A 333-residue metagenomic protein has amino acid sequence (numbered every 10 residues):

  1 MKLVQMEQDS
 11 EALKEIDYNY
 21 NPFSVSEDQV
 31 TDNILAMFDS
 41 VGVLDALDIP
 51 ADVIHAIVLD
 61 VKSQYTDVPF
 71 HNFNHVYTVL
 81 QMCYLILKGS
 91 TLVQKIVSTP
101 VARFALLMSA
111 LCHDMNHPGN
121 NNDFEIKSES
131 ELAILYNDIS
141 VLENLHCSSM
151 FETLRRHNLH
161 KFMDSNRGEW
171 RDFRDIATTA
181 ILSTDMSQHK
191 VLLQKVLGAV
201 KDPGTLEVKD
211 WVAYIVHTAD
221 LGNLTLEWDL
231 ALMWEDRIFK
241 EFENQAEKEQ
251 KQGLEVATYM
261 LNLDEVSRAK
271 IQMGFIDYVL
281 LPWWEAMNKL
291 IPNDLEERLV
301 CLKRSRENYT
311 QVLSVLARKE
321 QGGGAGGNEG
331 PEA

Functional and structural regions predicted by a protein language model:
M1-V43, F70-H71, I86-P100, M108-A333: Divalent metal-dependent phosphate-bond-processing catalytic cores, especially two-metal-ion Mg2+/Mn2+ enzymes that act
E27, P50-I54, V76, E143: Generic alpha-helical segment signature
G42-V68, K88: Internal amphipathic alpha-helical repeat/solenoid segments
V58-V61, V76, V279: Hydrophobic transmembrane helical bundles of multi-pass organellar membrane proteins
